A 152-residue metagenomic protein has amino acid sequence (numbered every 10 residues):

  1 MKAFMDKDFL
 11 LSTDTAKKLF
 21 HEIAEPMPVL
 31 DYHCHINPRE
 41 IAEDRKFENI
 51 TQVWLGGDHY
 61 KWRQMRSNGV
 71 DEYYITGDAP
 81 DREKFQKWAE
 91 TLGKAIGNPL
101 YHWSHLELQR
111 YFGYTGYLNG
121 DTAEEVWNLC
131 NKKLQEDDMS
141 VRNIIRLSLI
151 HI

Functional and structural regions predicted by a protein language model:
M1-I150: Metal-cofactor-binding active-site regions of metalloenzymes
